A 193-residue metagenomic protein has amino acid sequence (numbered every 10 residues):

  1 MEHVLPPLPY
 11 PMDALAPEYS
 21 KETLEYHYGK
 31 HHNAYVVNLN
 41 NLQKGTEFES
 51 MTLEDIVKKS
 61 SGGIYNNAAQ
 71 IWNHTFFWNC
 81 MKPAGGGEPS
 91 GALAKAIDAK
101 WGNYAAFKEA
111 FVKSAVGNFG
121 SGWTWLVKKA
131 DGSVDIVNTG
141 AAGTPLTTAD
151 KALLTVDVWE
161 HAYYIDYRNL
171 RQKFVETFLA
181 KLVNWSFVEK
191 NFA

Functional and structural regions predicted by a protein language model:
M1-A193: Feature for soluble, non-membrane regions of globular proteins
